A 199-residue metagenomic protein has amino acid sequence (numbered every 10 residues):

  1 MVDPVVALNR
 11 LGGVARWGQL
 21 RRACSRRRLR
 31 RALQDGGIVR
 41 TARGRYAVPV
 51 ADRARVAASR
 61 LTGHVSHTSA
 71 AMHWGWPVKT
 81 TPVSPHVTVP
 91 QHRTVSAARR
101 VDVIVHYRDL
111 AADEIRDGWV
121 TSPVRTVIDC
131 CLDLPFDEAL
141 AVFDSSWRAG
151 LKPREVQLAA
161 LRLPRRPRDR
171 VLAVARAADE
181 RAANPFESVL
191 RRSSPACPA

Functional and structural regions predicted by a protein language model:
M1-R168, P185-R191: Short gly/ser-rich loop at a beta-strand->alpha-helix junction or flexible surface loop bordering the NTP-binding
F136, L172-A199: Nucleic-acid endo/exonuclease domains
